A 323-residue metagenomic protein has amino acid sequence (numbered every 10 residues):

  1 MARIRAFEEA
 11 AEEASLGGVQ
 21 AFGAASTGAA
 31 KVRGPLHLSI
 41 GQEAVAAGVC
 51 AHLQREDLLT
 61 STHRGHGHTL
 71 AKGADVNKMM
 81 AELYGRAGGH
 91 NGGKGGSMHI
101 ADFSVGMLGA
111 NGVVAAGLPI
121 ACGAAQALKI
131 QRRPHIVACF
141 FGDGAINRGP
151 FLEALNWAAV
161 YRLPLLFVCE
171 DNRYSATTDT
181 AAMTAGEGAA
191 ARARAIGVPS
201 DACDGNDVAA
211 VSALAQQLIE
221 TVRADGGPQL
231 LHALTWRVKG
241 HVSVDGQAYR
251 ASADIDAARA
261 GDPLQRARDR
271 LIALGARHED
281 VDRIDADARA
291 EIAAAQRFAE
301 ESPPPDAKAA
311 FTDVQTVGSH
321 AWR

Functional and structural regions predicted by a protein language model:
M1-A2, M80: Short alpha-helical scaffolding segments that buttress acidic/His motifs in well-ordered protein cores
A2-V45, V238-K239, Q247-A248, S252-R323: Conserved acidic/glycine
A21-Y161, A182-A185, A190, A195-G197: Cofactor-binding active-site loop characterized by glycine-rich and histidine/acidic residues
H63, A233-T235, V314: A general secondary-structure junction signal
M107-E301: Glycine-rich ThDP/TPP pyrophosphate-binding loop and its adjacent helix/strand module within ThDP-dependent enzymes
